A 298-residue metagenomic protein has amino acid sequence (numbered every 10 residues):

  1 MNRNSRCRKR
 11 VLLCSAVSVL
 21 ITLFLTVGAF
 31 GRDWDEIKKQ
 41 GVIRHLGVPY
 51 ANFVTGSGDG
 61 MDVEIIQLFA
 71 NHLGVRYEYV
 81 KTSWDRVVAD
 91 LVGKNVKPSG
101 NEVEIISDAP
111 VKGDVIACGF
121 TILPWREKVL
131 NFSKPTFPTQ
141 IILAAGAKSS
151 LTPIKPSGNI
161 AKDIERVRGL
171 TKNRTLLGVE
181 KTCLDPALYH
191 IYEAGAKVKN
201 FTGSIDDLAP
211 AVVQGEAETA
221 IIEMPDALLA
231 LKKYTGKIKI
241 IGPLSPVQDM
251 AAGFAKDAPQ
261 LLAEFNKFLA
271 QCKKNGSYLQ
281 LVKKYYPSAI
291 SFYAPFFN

Functional and structural regions predicted by a protein language model:
S15-T26: Bacterial N-terminal signal peptides
D33-M61, S150, S291: Short glycine-rich His-centered loop
Q40-A51, P156-L184: Short loop->beta-strand "edge-of-pocket" segments that line small-molecule binding or catalytic clefts across diverse
V48-P49, T136-I142, S150, M224-A270 (+1 more regions): Periplasmic-binding protein-like
V63, N71, E78-E165, I238: Acidic, polar ligand-binding/catalytic clefts
V63-H72, A145-E165, T171-T175, D249-A289: Extended ligand-binding regions for polar small-molecule ligands
R76-R86, G178, G195-I205: Short beta-strand-to-loop elements that line the ligand-binding cleft of bilobed periplasmic-binding protein-like
E102-K128, P186-I191, P210-P246: A ligand-binding cleft/hinge motif common to bilobed small-molecule-binding domains
